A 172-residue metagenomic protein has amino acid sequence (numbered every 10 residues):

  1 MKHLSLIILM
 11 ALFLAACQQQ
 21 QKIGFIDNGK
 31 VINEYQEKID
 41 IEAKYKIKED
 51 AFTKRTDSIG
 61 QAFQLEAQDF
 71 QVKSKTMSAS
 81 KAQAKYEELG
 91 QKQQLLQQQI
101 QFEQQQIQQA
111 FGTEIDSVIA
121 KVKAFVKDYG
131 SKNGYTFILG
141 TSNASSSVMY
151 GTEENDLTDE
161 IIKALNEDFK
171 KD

Functional and structural regions predicted by a protein language model:
M1-L4: Positively charged n-region of N-terminal signal peptides that target proteins for export
L12-A16: C-terminal motif of bacterial Sec signal peptides marking the signal peptidase cleavage site
C17-K22, I26-D172: Amphipathic, charged alpha-helical segments and their helix-to-coil junctions in extracytoplasmic/peripheral assemblies
